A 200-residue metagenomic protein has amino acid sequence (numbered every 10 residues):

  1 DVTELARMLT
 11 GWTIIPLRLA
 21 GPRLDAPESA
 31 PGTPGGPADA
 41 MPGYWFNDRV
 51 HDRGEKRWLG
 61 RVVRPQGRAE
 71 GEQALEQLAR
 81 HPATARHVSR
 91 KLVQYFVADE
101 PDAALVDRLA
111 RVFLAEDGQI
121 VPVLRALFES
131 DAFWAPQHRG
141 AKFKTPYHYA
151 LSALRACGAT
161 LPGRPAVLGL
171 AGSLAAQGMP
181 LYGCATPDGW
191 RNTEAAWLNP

Functional and structural regions predicted by a protein language model:
D1-D102: Non-catalytic, conformational "gating/processing" segments within enzyme and secreted inhibitor domains
V2, L17-G21, R108, I120-R125 (+1 more regions): Surface-exposed patches in mature extracellular/periplasmic domains of secreted proteins
Q66-A69, G118, P162: Short coil/turn linker and secondary-structure boundary residues
H81, A85, S89-E116, R125-P200: Flexible, low-complexity segments enriched for small/polar residues
